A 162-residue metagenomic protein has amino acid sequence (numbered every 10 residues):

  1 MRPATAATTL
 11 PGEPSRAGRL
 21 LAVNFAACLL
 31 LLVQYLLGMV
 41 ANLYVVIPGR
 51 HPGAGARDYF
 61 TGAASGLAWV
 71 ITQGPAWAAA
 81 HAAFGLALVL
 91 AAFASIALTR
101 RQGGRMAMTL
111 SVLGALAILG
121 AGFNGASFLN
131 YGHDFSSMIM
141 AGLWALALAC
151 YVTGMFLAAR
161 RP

Functional and structural regions predicted by a protein language model:
R2-P162: Polytopic transmembrane helical bundles with strong interfacial aromatic enrichment
